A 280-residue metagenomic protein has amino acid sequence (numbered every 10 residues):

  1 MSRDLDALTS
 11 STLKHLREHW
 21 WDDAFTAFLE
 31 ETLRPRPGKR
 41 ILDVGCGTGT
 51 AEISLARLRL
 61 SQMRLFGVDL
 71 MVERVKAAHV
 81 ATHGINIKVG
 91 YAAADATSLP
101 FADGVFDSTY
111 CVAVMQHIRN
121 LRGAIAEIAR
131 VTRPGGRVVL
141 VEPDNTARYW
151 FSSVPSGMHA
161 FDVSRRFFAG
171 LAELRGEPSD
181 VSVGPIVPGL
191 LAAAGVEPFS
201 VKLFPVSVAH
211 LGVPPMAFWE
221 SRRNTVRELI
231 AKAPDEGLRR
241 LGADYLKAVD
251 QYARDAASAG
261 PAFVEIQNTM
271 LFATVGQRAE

Functional and structural regions predicted by a protein language model:
S2-D23: Class I SAM-dependent methyltransferase Rossmann-like catalytic core, especially the SAM/SAH-binding loop
H19-P37, S54: Conserved alpha-helix/loop element of class I SAM-dependent methyltransferases that forms part of the SAM/SAH-binding
L42, T48-S98: Class I SAM-dependent methyltransferase SAM/SAH-binding core
T97-S108: A short acidic, Gly/Pro-enriched loop at the edge of an enzyme's catalytic core that lines a small-molecule cofactor
D107-R122: A short SAM/SAH-binding and catalytic strip from SAM-dependent methyltransferases
R122-R137: A short glycine-rich, Lys/Arg-flanked "PGG" loop and its adjoining helix->strand segment in the class I
V139-V213: Conserved catalytic/acceptor-binding region of the Class I
S200-E280: Conserved Class I S-adenosyl-L-methionine
